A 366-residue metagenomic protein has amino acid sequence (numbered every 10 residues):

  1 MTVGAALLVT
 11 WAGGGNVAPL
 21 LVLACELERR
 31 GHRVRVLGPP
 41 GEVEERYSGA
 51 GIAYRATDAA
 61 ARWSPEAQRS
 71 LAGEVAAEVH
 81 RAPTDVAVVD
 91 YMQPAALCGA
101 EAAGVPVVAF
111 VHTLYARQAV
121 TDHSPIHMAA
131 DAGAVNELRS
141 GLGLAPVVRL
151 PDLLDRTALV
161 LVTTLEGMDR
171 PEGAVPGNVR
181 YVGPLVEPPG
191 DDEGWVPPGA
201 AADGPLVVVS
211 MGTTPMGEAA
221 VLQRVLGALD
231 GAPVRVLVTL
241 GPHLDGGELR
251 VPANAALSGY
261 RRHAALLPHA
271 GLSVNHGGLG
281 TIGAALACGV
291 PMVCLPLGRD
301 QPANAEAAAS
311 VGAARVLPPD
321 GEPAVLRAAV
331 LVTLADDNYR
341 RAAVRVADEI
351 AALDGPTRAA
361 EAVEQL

Functional and structural regions predicted by a protein language model:
M1-A129, G133-E137, A232, L237-L366: Glycosyltransferase specificity loop/lid
M1-A5, A158, A202-V207: A short, charged/proline- and glycine-enriched loop that marks the coil->beta-strand transition at the N-terminal
G41, Q93, H112-V120, T164-M168 (+3 more regions): Glycine-rich beta-alpha junction loops
V79, D152-L153, G199, A265: Structural motif
P94, L150-L153, M211-Q223, R299 (+1 more regions): Short flexible/disordered coil segments
P106-N178: Active-site-proximal region of nucleotide-activated glycan assembly enzymes, centered on histidine/acidic-rich loops
A158-V162, G190-D191, L267-H269, R327-A328: Short, solvent-exposed polar/charged micro-motifs at secondary-structure junctions
M168-L272: Donor-nucleotide binding loops and adjacent catalytic segments primarily of GT-B fold Leloir glycosyltransferases
